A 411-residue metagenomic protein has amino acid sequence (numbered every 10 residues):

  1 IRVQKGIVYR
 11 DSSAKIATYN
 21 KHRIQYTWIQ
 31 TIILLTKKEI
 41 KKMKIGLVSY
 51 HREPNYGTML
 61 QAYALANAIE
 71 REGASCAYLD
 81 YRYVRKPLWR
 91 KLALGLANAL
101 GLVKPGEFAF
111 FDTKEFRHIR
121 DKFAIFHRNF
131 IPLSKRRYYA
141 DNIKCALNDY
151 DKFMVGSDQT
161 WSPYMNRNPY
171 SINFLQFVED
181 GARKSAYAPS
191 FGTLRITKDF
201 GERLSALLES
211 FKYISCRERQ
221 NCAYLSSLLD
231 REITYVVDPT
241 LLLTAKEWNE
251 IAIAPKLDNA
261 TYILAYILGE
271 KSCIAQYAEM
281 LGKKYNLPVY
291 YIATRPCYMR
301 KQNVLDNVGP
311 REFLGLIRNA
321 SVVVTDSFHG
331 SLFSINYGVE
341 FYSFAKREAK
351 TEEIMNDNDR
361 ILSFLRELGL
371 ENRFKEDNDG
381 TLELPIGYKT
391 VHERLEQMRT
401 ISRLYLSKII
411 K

Functional and structural regions predicted by a protein language model:
S12-S13: Serine residues within intrinsically disordered or low-complexity segments
L35-K411: Active-site anion-handling motifs in enzyme catalytic cores
